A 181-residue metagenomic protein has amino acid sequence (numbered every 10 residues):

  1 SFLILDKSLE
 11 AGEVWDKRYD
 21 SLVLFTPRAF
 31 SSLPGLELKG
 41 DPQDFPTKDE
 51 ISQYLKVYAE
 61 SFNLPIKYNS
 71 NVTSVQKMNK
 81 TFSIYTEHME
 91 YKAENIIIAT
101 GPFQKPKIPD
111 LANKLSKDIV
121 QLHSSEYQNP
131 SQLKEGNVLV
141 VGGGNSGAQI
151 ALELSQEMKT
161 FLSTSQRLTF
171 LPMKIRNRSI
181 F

Functional and structural regions predicted by a protein language model:
S1, A11, S146: Hydrophobic/small residue at the entry helix of a nucleotide-binding pocket
F2-K7, W15, T160-S165: Short beta-strand "acidic-cap" motif of Rossmann-like dinucleotide-binding folds
E10-A11, L38, V72, Y127: Hydrophobic pocket-lining residues within nucleotide cofactor-binding pockets
E13-Q53, S163-F181: Glycine-rich active-site loop/strand segments that organize a redox cofactor
V14, K77, K107-P109, I150-A151 (+1 more regions): Short glycine-/acidic-enriched loop or helix-start segments at secondary-structure transitions that form or flank
D41, T47-E50, T100-L162: Glycine-rich dinucleotide-binding loop and its adjacent helix/turn
D44-K105: Feature captures the FAD/FMN-dependent oxidoreductase FAD-binding
